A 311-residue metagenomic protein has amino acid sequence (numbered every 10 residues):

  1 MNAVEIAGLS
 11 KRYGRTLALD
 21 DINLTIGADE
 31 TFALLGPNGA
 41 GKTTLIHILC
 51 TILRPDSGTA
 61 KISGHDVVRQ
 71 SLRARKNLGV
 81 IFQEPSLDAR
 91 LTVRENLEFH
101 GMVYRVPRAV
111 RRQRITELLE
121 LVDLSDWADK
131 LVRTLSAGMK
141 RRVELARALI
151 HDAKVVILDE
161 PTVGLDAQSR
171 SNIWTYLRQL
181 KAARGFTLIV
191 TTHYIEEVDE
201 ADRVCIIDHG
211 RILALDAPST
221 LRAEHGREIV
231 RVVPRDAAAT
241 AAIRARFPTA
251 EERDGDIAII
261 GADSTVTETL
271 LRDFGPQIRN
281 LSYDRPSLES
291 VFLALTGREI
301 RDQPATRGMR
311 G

Functional and structural regions predicted by a protein language model:
E98, M102, A109-W127: Conserved ABC ATPase "signature" region
L131-L135: Conserved ABC ATPase signature
S171-R184: Helical segment within the ABC ATPase nucleotide-binding domain
L215-D216: ABC ATPase "signature
R227-E299: Short, charged/small-residue-rich alpha-helical element at the C-terminal edge of ABC transporter nucleotide-binding
